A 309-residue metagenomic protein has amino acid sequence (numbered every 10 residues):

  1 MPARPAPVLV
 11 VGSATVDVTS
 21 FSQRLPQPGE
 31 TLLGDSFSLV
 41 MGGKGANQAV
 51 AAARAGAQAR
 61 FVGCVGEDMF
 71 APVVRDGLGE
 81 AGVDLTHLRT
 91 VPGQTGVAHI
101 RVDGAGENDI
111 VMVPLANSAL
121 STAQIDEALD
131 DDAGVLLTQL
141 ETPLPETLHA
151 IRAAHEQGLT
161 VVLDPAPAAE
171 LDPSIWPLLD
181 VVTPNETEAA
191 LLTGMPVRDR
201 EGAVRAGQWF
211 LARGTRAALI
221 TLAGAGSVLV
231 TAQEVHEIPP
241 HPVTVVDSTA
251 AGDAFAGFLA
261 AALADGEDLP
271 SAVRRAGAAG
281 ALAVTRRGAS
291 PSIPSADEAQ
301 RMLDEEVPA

Functional and structural regions predicted by a protein language model:
M1-C64, M69-V73, G79-E80, V245-V246 (+1 more regions): Glycine-rich phosphate/adenosyl-contacting loop at the front of the ribokinase-like
M1-V8, A169-E170, R200-A309: Conserved phosphate-binding/catalytic region of the ribokinase-like
V50, V97-R101, D109-I110, I220 (+1 more regions): Short beta-strand scaffold segments in enzyme catalytic cores
C64, T90, I100-L140: Conserved phosphate-binding/catalytic loop of the ribokinase/pfkB sugar-kinase fold
G77-P92: A glycine-rich helix N-cap at a beta->alpha junction
G82, L115-A123, V161-A168, P239-P240: Short gly/ser/thr-rich secondary-structure transition/capping motifs
I125, A133-R205, G224-S227: Conserved beta-alpha-beta core of the PfkB/ribokinase-like small-molecule kinase fold
